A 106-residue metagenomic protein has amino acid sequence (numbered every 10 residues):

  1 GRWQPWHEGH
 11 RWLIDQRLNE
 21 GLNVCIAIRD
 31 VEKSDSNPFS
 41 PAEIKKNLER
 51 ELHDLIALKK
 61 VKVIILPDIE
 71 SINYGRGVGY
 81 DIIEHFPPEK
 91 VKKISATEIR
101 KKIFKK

Functional and structural regions predicted by a protein language model:
G1-K106: Nucleotidyltransferase catalytic core that binds NTPs
